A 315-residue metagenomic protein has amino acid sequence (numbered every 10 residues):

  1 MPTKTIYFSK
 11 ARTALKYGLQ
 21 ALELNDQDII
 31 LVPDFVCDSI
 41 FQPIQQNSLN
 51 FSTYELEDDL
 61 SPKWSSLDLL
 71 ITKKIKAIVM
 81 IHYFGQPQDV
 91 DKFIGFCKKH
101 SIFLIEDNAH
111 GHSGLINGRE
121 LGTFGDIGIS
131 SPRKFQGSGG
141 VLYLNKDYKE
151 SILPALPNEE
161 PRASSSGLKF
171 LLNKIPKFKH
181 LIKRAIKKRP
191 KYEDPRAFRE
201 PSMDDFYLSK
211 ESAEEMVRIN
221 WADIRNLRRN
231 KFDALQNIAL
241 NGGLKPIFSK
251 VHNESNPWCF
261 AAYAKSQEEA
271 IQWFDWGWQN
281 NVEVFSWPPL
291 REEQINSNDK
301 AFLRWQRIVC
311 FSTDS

Functional and structural regions predicted by a protein language model:
P2, I6, V36, V79 (+1 more regions): PLP-dependent aminotransferase class I/II
P2-T5, T13, Q20-N108, H112: PLP-dependent aminotransferase-like
T13-A14, V36-D38, D59, Y83-Q86 (+7 more regions): Short, solvent-exposed loop/turn segments at secondary-structure junctions
E106-L142: Conserved active-site segment immediately N-terminal to the catalytic lysine that forms the internal aldimine
I129-S130, Q136-A163, N173: Active-site-proximal region of nucleotide-activated glycan assembly enzymes, centered on histidine/acidic-rich loops
